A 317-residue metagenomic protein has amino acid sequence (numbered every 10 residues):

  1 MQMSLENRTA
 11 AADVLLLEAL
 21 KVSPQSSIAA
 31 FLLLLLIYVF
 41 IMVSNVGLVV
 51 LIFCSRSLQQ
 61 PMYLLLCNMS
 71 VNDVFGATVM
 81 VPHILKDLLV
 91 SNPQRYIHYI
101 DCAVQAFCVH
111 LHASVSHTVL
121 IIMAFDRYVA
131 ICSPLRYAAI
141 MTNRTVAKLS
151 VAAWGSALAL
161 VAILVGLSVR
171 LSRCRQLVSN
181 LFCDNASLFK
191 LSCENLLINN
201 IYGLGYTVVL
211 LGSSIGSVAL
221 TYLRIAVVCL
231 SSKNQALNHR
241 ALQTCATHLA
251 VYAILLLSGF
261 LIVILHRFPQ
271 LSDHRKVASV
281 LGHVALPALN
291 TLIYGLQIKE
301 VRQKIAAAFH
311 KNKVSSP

Functional and structural regions predicted by a protein language model:
M1-P317: Transmembrane helical core of 7TM receptor-like proteins
